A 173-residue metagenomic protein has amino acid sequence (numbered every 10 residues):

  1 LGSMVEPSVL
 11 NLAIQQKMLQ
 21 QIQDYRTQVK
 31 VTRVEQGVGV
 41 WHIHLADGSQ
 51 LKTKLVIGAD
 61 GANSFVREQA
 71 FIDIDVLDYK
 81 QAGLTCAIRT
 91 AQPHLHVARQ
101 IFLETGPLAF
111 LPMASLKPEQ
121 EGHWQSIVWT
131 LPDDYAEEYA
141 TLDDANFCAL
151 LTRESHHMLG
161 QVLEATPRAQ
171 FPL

Functional and structural regions predicted by a protein language model:
L1-Q69, V76-A82: Conserved N-terminal helical subregion
G2, A98-R99, E138-D143: Short, solvent-exposed loop/turn segments at secondary-structure boundaries
T27-V29, G39, L84, E104-G106 (+1 more regions): Short beta-strand or tight-loop elements that sit immediately N-terminal to catalytic metal-binding acidic residues
G37, L111-S115: Short beta-strand micro-motifs enriched in acidic
V38-H42, A91-Q92, A165-L173: Short gly/ser/thr-rich secondary-structure transition/capping motifs
N63-L108, K117, L131-Y135, A149-H156: Central beta-strand plus flanking loop segment that forms part of the substrate or channel wall within the catalytic
Q120-I127: Short hydrophobic/glycine-rich mini-motifs in sensory/regulatory modules that couple input to downstream signaling
E137-L173: FAD/FMN-dependent oxidoreductases across multiple families
